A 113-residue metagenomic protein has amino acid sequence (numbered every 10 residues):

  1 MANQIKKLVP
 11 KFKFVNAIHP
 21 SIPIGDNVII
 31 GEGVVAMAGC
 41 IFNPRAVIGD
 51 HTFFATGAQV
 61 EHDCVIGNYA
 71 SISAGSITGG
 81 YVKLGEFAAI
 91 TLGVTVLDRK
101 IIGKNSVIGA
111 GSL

Functional and structural regions predicted by a protein language model:
M1-S21: Phosphate-bearing ligand-interacting subdomains that bind or position ATP/ADP/UDP/GDP/NAD(P) or nucleotide-linked
N16-L113: Structural signal for interior beta-strand "rungs" in well-ordered beta-sheet cores of soluble enzyme domains
